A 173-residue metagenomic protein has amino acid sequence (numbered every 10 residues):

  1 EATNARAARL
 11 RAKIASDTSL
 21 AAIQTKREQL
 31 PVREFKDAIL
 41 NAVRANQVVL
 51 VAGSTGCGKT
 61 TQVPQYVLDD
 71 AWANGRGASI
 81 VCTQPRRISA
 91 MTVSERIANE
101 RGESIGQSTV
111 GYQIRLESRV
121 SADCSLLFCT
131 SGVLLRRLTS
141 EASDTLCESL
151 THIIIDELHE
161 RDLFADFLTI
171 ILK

Functional and structural regions predicted by a protein language model:
E1-A15: Interdomain "pre-motor" coupling segment immediately N-terminal to P-loop NTPase/helicase cores
A12-K173: Conserved P-loop NTPase motor core
